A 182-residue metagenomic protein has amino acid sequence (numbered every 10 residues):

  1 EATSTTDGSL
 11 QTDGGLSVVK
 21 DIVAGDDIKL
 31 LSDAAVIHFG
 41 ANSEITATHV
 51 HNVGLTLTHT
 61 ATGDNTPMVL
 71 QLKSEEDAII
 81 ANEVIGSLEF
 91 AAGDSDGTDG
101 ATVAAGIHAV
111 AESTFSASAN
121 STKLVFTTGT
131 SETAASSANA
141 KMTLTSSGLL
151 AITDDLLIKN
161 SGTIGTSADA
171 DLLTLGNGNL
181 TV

Functional and structural regions predicted by a protein language model:
A2-S4: Short, exposed "boundary/linker" segments that immediately precede the start of a downstream structural module
D7-H38, S43-T48, N52-D94, G100-A109 (+4 more regions): Short Gly/Ser/Thr-biased coil->beta-strand turn/linker motifs that build repetitive extracellular beta-solenoid/fiber
A111-F115: Outer-membrane beta-barrel proteins
